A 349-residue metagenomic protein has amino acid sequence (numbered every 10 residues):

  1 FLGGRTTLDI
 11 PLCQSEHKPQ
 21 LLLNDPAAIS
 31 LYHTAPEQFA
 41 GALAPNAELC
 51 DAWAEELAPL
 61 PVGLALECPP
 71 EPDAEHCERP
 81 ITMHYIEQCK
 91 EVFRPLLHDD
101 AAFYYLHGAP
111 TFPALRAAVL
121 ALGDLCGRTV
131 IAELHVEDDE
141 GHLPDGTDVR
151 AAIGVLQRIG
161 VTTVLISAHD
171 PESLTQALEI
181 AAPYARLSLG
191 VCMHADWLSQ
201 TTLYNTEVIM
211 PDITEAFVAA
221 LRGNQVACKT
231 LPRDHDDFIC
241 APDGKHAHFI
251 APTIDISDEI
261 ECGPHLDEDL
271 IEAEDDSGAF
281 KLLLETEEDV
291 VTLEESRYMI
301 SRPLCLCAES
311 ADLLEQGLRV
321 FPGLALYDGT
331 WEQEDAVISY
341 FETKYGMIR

Functional and structural regions predicted by a protein language model:
F1-R349: Domain-level signal for soluble alpha/beta catalytic cores
